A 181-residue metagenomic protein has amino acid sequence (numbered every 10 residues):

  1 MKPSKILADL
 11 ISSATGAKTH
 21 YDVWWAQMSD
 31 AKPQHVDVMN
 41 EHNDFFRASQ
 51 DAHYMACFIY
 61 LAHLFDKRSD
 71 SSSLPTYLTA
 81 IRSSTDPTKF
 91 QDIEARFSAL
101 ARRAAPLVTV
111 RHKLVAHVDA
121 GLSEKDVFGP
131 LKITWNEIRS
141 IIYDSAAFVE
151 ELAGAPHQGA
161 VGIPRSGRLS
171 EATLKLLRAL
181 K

Functional and structural regions predicted by a protein language model:
M1-R103, F128-K181: Amphipathic alpha-helical interface segments
F97-D126: Histidine-centered, metal-coordinating catalytic motifs and their short helical/loop contexts
